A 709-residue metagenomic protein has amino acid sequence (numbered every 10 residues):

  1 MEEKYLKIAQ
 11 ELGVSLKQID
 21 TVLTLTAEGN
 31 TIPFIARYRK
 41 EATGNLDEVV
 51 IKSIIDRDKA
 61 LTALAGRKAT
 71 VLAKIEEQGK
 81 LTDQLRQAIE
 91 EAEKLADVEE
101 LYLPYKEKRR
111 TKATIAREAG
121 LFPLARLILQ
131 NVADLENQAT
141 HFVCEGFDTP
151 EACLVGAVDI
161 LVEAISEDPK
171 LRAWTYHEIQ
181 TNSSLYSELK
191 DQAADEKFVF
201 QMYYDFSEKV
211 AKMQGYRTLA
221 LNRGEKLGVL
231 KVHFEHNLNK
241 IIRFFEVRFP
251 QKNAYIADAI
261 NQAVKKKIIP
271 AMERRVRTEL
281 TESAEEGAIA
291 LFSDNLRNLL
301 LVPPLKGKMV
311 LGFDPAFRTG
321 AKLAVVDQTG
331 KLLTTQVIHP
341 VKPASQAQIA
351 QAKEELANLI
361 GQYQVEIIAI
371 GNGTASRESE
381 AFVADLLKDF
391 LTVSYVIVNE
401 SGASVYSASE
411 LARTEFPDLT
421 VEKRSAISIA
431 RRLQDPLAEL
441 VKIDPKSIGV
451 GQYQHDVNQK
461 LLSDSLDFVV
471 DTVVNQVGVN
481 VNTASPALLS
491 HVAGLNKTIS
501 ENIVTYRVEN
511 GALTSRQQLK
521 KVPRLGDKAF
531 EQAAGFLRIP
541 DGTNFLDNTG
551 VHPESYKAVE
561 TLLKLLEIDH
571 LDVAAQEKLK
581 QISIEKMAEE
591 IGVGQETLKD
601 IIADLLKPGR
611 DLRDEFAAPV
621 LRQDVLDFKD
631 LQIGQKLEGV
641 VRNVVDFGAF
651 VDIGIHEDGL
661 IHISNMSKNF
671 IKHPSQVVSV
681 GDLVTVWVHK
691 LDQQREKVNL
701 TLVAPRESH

Functional and structural regions predicted by a protein language model:
S15-L16, E28-G29, L95, L121 (+19 more regions): Short flexible coil/turn linkers enriched for glycine and charged/polar residues that connect secondary-structure
T24-A27, P104, I115-E118, A220-G224 (+16 more regions): Replace "in large, NTP-powered and nucleic-acid-processing enzymes" with "in large, NTP-powered factors and other
T31, T43, D47-D148, Q476-E615 (+3 more regions): Accessory alpha-helical DNA-binding modules that contact the DNA backbone or grooves
V50-S53, L64-K74, Q78-G312, A316-D418 (+1 more regions): Duplex nucleic acid-engaging cores and interfaces of nucleic-acid transaction enzymes
D97, V396, G402, S407-V477 (+1 more regions): Long, charge-rich intrinsically disordered scaffolds of nucleic-acid metabolism proteins
Q138-P150, K209, G228, K240 (+5 more regions): Low-complexity, acidic/Ser/Thr- and charged residue-rich accessory regions of DNA metabolism proteins
H177-L185, F313-F317, G373-E378, V398-V405 (+4 more regions): A glycine-rich phosphate-binding loop feature that marks nucleotide/adenosyl-phosphate handling sites
R275-S293, S447-G478, A588-I633: Long, charged amphipathic helices and adjacent flexible linkers at domain junctions
